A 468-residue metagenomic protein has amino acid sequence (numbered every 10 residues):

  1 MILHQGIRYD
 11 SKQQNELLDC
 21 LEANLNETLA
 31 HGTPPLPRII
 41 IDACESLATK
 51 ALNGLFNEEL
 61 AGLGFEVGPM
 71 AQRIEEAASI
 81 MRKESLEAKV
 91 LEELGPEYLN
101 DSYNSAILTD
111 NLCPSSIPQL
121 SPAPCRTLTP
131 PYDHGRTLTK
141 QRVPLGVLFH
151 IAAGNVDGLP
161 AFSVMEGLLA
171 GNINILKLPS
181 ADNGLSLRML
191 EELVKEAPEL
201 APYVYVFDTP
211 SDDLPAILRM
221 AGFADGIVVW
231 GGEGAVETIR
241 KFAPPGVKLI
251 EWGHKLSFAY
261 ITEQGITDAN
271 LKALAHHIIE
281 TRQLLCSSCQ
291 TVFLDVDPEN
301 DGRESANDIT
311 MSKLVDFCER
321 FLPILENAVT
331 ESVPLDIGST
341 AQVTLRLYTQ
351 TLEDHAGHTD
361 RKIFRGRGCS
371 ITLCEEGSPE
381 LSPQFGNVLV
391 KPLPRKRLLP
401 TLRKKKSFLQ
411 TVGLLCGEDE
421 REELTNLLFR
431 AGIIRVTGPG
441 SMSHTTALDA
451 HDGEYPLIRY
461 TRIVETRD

Functional and structural regions predicted by a protein language model:
M1-K140, L409-G413: N-terminal Rossmann-like NAD(P)+-binding subdomain of aldehyde/semialdehyde dehydrogenases
I2, R8, V206, K248-I250 (+2 more regions): Conserved beta-strand scaffold positions in the cores of enzyme catalytic domains, especially in NTP/NDP-utilizing
I39, A43-K50, E192-E199, I324: Generic non-transmembrane alpha-helical segments
E58-F65, P69-I80, L86-L94, Y98-Y103 (+3 more regions): Core active-site phosphate/anionic-ligand binding loop and the adjoining beta-turn-alpha structural block in enzyme
N111, P131-I279, N300-E304: Rossmann-like NAD(P) dinucleotide-binding subdomain of oxidoreductase/dehydrogenase enzymes
L148-I151, I175, V292, Q410-L414: Short hydrophobic beta-strand segments
T281-C289, F293-T411, E422-A431, V436-D468: NAD(P)-dependent aldehyde/semialdehyde dehydrogenase
D419: Basic, glycine-rich polyanion-binding accessory segments appended to enzymes
